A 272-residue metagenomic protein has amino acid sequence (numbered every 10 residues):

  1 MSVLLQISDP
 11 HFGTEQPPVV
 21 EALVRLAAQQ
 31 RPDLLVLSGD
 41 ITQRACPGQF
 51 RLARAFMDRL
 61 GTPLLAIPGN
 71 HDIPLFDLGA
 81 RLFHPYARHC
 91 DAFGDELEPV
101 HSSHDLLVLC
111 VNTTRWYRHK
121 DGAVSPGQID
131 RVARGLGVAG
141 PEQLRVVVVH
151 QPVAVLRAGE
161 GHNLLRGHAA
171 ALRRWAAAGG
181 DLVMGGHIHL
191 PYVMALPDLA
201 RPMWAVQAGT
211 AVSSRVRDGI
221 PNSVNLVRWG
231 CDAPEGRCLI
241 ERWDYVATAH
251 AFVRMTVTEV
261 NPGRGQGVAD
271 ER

Functional and structural regions predicted by a protein language model:
M1-R59, L75-G79, R131-R134: N-terminal active-site segment of His-dependent metallophosphoesterases
Q6-S8, L35-D40, L64-N70, N112 (+3 more regions): Active-site neighborhood of phospho(di)ester-bond hydrolases with catalytic His/Asp-centered motifs
G13-E15, Q43-G48, N70-R81, W116-K120 (+3 more regions): Active-site environment of divalent metal-dependent phosphoester hydrolases
E21, Q49-A53, S125-D130, G161-A170: Charged helix-capping and loop-helix junction motifs
R51-R131, A139, R174-A176, L199-P202: Extended active-site neighborhood of metal-dependent phosphoesterases/phosphodiesterases
P141-L156: Short acidic, glycine-rich surface-loop motifs adjacent to enzyme active sites
E160-A233: Conserved beta-sheet core of the metallophosphoesterase superfamily
W229-R272: A short C-terminal boundary segment appended to hydrolase-like catalytic domains
